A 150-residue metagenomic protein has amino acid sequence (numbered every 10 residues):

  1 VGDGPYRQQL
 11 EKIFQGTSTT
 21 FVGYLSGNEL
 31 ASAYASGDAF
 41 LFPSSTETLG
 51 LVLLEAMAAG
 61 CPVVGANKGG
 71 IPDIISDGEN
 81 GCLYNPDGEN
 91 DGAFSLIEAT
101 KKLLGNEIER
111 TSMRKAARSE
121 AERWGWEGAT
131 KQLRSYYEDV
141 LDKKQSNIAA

Functional and structural regions predicted by a protein language model:
Q8-N28: Nucleotide-activated donor-binding/catalytic signature segment of Leloir-type glycosyltransferases, i.e., the conserved
Y24-L25, S32-G37: Short alpha-helical donor nucleotide-sugar binding micro-motif in glycosyltransferases
S45: Aromatic "clamp/platform" in nucleotide-sugar-dependent glycosyltransferases that forms part of the donor/acceptor
G50-L53, I71: Short glycine/serine-rich donor-binding loops of glycosyltransferases
P62-G65, I75: Short hydrophobic beta-strand element within catalytic cores of glycosyltransferases and related nucleotide-activated
P72-K101, I108-E109: Change "using UDP/GDP/dTDP sugars" to "using nucleotide sugars
E109-R123: A short, well-ordered alpha-helix in the C-terminal region of glycosyltransferases
W126-A150: C-terminal alpha-helical cap of glycosyltransferases
